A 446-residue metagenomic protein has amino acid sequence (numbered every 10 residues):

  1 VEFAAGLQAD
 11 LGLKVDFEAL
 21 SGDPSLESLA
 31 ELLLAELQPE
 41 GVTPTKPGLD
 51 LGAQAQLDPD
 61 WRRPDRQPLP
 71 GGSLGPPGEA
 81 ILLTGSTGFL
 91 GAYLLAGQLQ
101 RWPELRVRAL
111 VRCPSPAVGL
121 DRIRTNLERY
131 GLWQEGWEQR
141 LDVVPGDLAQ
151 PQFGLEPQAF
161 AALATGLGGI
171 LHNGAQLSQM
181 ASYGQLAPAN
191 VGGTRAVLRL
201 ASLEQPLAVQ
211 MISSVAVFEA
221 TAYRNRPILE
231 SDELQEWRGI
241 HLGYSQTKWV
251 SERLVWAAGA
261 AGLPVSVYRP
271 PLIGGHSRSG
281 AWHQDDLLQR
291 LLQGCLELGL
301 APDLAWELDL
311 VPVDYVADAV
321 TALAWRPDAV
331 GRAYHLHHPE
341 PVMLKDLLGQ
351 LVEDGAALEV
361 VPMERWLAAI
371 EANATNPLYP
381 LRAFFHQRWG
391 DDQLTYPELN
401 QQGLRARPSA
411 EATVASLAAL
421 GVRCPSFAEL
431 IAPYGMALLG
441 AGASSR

Functional and structural regions predicted by a protein language model:
V1, K14-S28, E79-L82, T87 (+4 more regions): Glycine-rich loop motifs involved in handling phospho/adenylate chemistry
V1-P68: Phosphopantetheine-dependent thiolation modules in NRPS/PKS and related acyl-activating systems
L26, V316-V320, L336, T413: Non-catalytic, hydrophobic alpha-helical segments
G41-Q176: N-terminal Rossmann/SDR dinucleotide-binding element
P44-P59, W102-V111, G403, R407-R446: Amphipathic terminal alpha-helices
P114, A216-V250, V255-E307, P312-V313 (+2 more regions): Flexible, glycine-rich beta-alpha linker
A164-T165, G169-G174, M180-P188, G192-G243 (+2 more regions): Conserved Rossmann-fold NAD(P)-dependent oxidoreductase catalytic core, especially the SDR/UDP-sugar
L323-Y396, A415: Mid/C-terminal beta-alpha module of Rossmann-like enzyme folds, strongest in SDR-family dehydrogenases/epimerases
